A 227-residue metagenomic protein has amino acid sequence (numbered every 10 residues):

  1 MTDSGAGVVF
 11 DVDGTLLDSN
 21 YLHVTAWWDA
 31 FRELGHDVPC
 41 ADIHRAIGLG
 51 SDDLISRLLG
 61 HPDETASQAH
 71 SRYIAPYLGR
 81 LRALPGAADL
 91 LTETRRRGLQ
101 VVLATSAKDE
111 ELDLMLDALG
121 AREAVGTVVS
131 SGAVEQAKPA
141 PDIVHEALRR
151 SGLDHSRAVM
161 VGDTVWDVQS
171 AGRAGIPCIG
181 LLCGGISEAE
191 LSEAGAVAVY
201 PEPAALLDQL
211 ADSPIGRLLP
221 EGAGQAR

Functional and structural regions predicted by a protein language model:
M1-F10, G216-R227: Non-catalytic pre-domain segments flanking phosphatase-related domains
T2-L99, A121: N-terminal helical cap/lid subdomain that shapes the substrate entry/recognition surface in HAD-like hydrolases
G7, K138-Q169: Conserved Lys-Pro-Asp/Glu-containing loop-to-beta segment of HAD-superfamily phosphomonoesterases, centered on
D37, R122-G126, D154, V197-Y200: Conserved H-loop
A87-D117, V125: Substrate-recognition element of Asp-dependent hydrolases with the DxDx(T/V) motif
A88-R96, L148, V168-R173: Surface-exposed amphipathic alpha-helices with a cationic face
V159-Y200: Acidic, Mg2+-coordinating phosphoryl-transfer loop and its flanking beta/alpha structural elements, shared across
